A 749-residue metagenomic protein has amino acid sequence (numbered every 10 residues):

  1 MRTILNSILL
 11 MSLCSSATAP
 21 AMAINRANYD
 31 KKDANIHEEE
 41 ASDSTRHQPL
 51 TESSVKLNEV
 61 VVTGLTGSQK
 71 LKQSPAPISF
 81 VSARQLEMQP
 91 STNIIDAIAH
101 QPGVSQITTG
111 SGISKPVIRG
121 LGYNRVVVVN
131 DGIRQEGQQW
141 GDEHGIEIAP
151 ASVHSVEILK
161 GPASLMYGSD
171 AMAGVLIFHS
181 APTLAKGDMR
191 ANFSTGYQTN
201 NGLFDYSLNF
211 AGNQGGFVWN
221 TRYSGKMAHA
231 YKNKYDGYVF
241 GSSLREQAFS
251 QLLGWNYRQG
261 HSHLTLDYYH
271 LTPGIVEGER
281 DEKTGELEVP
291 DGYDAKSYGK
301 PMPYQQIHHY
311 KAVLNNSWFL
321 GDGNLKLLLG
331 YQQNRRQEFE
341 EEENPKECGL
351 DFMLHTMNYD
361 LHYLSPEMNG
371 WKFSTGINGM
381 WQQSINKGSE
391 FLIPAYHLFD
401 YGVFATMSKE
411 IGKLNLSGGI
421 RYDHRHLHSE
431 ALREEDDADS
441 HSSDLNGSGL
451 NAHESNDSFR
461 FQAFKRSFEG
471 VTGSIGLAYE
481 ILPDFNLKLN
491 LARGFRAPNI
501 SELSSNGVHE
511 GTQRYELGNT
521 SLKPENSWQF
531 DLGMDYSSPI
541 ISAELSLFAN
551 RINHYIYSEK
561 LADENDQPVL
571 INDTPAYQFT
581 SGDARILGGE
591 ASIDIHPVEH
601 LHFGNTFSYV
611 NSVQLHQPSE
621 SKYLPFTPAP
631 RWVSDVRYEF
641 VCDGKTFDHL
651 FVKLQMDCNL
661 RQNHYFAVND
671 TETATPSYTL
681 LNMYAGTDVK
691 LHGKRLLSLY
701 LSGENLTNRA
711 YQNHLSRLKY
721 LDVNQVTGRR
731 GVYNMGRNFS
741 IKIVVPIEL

Functional and structural regions predicted by a protein language model:
I133-K160: Short acidic/polar hinge/loop motifs at secondary-structure boundaries that mediate gating or recognition
G137-Q139, S152-H154, L165-Y235, S242-F249 (+1 more regions): Outer-membrane beta-barrel translocator/receptor signature
N201-M227, G237-V276, Y304-G321, E367-M368 (+4 more regions): Transmembrane beta-barrel wall of Gram-negative outer-membrane proteins
A228-A230, F240-S242, E246, G260-G321 (+5 more regions): Flexible loop and strand-edge segments within Gram-negative outer membrane beta-barrel domains
E347-H362, L517-K523, Q529, S538 (+2 more regions): Outer membrane beta-barrel strand-and-loop segments of large Gram-negative receptors, especially TonB-dependent
M368-K372, N378-M380, G388-I552: Structural signature of Gram-negative outer-membrane beta-barrels, strongest in the C-terminal barrel of TonB-dependent
F548-R551, V569-Q662: Gram-negative outer-membrane beta-barrel transporters
N553-H554, S558, L660-Y665, T687-L749: C-terminal beta-signal and adjacent terminal beta-strands/loops of Gram-negative outer-membrane beta-barrel proteins
